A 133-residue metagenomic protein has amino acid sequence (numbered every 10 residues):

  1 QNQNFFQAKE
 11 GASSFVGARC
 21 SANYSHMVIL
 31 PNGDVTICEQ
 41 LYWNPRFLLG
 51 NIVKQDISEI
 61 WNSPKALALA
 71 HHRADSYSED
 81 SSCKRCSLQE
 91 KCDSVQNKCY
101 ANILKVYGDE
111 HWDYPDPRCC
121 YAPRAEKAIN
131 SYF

Functional and structural regions predicted by a protein language model:
Q1-N44, A74-K91: A C-terminal junction/extension of Radical SAM enzymes
Q40-F133: Flexible mid-to-C-terminal extensions adjoining Fe-S/redox cofactors in radical SAM and related proteins
